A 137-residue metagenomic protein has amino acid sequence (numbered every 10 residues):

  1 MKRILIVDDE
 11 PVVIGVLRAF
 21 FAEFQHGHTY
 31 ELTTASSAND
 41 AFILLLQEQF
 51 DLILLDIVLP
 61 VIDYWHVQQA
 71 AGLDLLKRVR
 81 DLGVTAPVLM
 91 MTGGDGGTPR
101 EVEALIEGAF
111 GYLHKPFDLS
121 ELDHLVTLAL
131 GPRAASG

Functional and structural regions predicted by a protein language model:
P11-T33: Two-component/phosphorelay signaling modules centered on CheY-like receiver
F24, L46-E48, R78-T85, E107: Conserved phosphotransfer cores of two-component systems
T33-L52, D56, P60-I62, D81: Acidic, metal-coordinating helix/loop segments flanking the phosphotransfer/catalytic sites of two-component signaling
I43, I62-V84: Short amphipathic alpha-helix used as the core "switch/output" element in two-component signaling
H66-A70, D74, D95-G111: Alpha4 helix (beta4-alpha4-beta5 surface) of REC/receiver domains from two-component response regulators
M91-T92: Hydrophobic/aromatic residues positioned on beta-strands within the core alpha/beta folds
L105, F117-V126: C-terminal output helix
